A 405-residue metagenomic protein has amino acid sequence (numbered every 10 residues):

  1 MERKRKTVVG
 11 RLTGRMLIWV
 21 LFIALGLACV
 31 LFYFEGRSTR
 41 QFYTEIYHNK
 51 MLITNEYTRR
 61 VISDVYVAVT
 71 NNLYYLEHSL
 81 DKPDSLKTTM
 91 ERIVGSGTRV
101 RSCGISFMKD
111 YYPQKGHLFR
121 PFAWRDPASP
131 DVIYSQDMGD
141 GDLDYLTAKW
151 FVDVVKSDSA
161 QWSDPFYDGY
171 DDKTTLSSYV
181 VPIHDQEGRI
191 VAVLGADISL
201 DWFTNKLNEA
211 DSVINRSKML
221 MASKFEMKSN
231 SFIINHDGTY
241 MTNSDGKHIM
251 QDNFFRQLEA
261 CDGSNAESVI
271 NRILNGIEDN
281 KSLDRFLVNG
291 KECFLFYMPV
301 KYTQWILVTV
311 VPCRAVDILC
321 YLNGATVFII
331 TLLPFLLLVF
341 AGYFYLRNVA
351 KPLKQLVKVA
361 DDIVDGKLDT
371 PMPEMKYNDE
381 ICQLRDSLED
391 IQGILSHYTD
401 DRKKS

Functional and structural regions predicted by a protein language model:
R3-Q41, E45, L332: Extreme N-terminal signal-anchor transmembrane helix of membrane signaling/transducer proteins, especially in bacteria
L17, L21, L25-G26, I306-A360 (+1 more regions): Cytoplasm-proximal transmembrane signaling helix
H48-V67, Y74-D81, N208, S212-N230 (+1 more regions): Juxtamembrane segments flanking the first transmembrane helix of membrane-anchored signal-transduction proteins
L52, R59-R92, S96, I105-K109 (+1 more regions): Extracellular/periplasmic ligand-binding regions of membrane signal-transduction receptors
S96-T174, Y240-S264: Extracellular/periplasmic ligand-sensing ectodomains of membrane signal-transduction proteins
Q114, L146, W202-K301: Intrinsic low-complexity, intrinsically disordered coil/linker regions enriched in small/polar and charged residues
D172-V213, F294-F296, Q304-A315: Conserved beta-strands of PAS-like sensory domains
N348-G393, Y398-T399: HAMP signal relay modules and closely related sensory coiled-coil linkers that couple transmembrane inputs to cytosolic
